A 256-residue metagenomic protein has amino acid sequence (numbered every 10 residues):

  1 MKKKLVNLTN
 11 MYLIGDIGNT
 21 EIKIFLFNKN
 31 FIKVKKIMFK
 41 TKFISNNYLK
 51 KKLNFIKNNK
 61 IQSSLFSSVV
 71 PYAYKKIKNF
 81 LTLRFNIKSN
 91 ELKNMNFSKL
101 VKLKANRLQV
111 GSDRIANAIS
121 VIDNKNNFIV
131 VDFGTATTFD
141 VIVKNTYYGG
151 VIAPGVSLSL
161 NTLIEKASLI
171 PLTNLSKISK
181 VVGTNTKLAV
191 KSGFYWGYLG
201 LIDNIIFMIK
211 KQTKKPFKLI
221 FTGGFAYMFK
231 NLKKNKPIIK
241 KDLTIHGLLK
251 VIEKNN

Functional and structural regions predicted by a protein language model:
K2-L13, I17-F97: N-terminal glycine/serine-rich phosphate-binding loop of ATP-dependent small-molecule kinases, especially carbohydrate
L8-K33, K125-Y147, L163, L248: Gly/Thr-rich phosphate-binding beta-strand-loop-beta motif of the actin/hexokinase/Hsp70
D16, S67, L92, V130-A136 (+1 more regions): Short beta-strand segments
K35-K42, I178-K215, K230, K236-P237: Adenine-nucleotide phosphate-binding core of ATP-dependent small-molecule kinases
S45, I122-N124, Y148-S192, W196 (+1 more regions): Glycine-rich phosphate-binding loop plus the immediately following alpha-helix
N58-V110, V143-V156, K187-Y195, L199 (+2 more regions): Short beta-strand-loop/turn "lid" adjacent to the catalytic site in phosphate-handling enzymes
D113-N117, N124: Alpha-helical phosphate/pyrophosphate-handling elements in metalloenzyme active cores
I122, S168, P237-N256: Glycine-rich phosphate-binding/hydrolytic loop that grips phosphoryl groups
